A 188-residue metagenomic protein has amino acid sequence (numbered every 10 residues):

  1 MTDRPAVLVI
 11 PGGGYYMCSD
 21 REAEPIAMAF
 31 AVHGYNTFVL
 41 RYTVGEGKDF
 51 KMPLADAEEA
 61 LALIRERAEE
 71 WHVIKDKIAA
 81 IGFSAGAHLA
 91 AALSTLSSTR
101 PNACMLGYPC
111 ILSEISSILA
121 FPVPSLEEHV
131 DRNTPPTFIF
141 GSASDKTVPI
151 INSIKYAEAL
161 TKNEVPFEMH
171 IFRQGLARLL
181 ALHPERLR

Functional and structural regions predicted by a protein language model:
R4-G12: Short beta-strand element of the alpha/beta-hydrolase
G13, A143-K146, Q174-L176, H183: Acidic beta-to-alpha connecting loop that harbors the catalytic carboxylate
C18-D20, L40-K75: Catalytic nucleophile-loop/oxyanion-hole region of alpha/beta-hydrolase and closely related hydrolase-like folds
D20-F38: Short amphipathic alpha-helix adjacent to the substrate-entry channel of hydrolases
L54, I154, T161-R188: C-terminal catalytic histidine-bearing segment of alpha/beta-hydrolase fold enzymes
E58-L126, R132: Primarily recognizes the serine-hydrolase "nucleophile elbow" in alpha/beta-hydrolase and SGNH/GDSL folds
N133, F138-G141, D145: Short beta-strand/loop motif that positions the catalytic acidic residue of the alpha/beta-hydrolase fold
K146-K155: Conserved alpha/beta-hydrolase "acid-adjacent" motif
